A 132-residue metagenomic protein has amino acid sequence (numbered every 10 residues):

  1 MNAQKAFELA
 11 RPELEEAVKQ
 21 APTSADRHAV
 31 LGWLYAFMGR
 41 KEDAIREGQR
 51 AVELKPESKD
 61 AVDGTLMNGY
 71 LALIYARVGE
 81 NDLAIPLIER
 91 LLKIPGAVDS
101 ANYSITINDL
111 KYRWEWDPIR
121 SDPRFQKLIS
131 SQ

Functional and structural regions predicted by a protein language model:
M1-Q132: Alpha-helical protein-protein interaction modules
